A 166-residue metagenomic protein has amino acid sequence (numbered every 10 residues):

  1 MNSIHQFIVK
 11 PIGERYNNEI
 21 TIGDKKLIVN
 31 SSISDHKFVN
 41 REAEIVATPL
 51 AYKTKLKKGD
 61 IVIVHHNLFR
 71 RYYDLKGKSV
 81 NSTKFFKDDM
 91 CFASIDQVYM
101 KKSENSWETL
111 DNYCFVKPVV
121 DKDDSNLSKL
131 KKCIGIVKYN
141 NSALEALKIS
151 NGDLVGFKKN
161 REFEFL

Functional and structural regions predicted by a protein language model:
M1-L166: Acidic-enriched and Gly/Ser
